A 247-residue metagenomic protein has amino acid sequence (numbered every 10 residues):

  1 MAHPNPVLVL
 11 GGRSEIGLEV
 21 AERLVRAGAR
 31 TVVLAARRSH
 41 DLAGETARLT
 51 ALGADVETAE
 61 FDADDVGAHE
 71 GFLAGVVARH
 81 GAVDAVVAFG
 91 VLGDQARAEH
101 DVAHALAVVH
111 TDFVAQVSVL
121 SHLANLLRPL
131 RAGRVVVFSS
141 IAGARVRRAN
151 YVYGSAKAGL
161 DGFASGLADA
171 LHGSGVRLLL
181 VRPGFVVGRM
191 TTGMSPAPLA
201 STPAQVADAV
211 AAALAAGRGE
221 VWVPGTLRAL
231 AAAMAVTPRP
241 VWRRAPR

Functional and structural regions predicted by a protein language model:
R13-E15: Conserved glycine-rich cofactor-binding loop
A29-E45: Conserved glycine-rich Rossmann-like NAD(P)H-binding loop of the short-chain dehydrogenase/reductase
L49-G67: Rossmann-fold cofactor-recognition segment
D84, G90-L106, A149: Conserved mid-core segment of classical short-chain dehydrogenase/reductases
L120, A156: Active-site helix of classical SDR
S140: Residue(s) in the substrate-gating loop at a strand-loop-helix junction that position the organic substrate next
L180, S195-A232: C-terminal helical subdomain
